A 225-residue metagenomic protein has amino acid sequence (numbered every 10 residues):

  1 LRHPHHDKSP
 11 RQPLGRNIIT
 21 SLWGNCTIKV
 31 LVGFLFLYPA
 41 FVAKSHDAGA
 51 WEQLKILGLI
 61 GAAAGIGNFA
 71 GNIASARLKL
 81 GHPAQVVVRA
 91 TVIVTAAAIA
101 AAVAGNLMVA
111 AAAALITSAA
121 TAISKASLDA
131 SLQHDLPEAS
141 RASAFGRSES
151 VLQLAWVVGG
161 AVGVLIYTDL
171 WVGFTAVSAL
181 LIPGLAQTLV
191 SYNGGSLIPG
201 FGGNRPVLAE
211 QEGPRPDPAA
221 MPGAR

Functional and structural regions predicted by a protein language model:
L1-V30, N204-D217, M221: Juxtamembrane intracellular "pre-TM" segments in multi-pass secondary transporters
S9-F69: A single, central transmembrane helix in multi-pass transporters
T20, G24, I28-V32, A64-A76 (+2 more regions): Substrate-agnostic recognition of the 12-TM MFS/MFS-like secondary transporter fold
V42-A50, G81-H82, A102, S131-L136: Helix-to-coil boundary motifs at intracellular loop junctions of multi-pass secondary transporters
K44, V157-L181: Transmembrane alpha-helix termini and helix-breaking/packing motifs in multi-pass membrane transporters
Q85-A100, S178: Structural signature of the two symmetry-related core transmembrane helices
A102-A114: Helix-loop junctions at membrane interfaces in 12-TM secondary transporters
A176-G213, D217, A224: Multi-pass alpha-helical transporter architecture, strongest for 12-TM Major Facilitator/SLC carriers used
